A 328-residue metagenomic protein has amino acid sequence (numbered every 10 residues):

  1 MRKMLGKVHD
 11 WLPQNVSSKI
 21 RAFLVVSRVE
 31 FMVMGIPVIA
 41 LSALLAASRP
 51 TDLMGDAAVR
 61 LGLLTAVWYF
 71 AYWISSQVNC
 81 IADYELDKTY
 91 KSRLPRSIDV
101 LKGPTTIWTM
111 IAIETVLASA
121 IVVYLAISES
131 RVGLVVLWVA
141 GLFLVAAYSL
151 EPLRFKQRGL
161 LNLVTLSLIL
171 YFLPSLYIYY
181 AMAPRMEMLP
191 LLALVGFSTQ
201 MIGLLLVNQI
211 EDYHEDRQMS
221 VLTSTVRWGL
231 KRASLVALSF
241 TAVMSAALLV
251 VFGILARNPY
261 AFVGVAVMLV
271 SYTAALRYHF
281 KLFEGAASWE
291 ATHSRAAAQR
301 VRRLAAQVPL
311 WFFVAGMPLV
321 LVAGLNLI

Functional and structural regions predicted by a protein language model:
M1-L24: Short, Lys/Arg-rich, polar N-terminal cytosolic tail immediately upstream of the first transmembrane signal-anchor
I36-S42, L163-Y179, R227-L230, T292-A315: Small-residue-rich segments of transmembrane alpha-helices in multi-pass membrane proteins, especially helix faces
P37-I81, L134-A146, M186-V207: Membrane-embedded alpha-helical segments that form the functional core of polytopic membrane enzymes, especially those
V67-R96, G203-T225, L230: Acidic (Asp/Glu-rich) catalytic motifs at the cytosolic membrane interface
Y84-V135, L222-R257: Multi-pass membrane catalytic core of lipid/isoprenoid biosynthesis enzymes
R96-R185: Intramembrane alpha-helical segments
F172-P184, V243-A247, Q307-L327: Hydrophobic alpha-helical transmembrane segments in multi-pass integral membrane proteins
P259-I328: Extended hydrophobic alpha-helices typical of membrane-associated regions
